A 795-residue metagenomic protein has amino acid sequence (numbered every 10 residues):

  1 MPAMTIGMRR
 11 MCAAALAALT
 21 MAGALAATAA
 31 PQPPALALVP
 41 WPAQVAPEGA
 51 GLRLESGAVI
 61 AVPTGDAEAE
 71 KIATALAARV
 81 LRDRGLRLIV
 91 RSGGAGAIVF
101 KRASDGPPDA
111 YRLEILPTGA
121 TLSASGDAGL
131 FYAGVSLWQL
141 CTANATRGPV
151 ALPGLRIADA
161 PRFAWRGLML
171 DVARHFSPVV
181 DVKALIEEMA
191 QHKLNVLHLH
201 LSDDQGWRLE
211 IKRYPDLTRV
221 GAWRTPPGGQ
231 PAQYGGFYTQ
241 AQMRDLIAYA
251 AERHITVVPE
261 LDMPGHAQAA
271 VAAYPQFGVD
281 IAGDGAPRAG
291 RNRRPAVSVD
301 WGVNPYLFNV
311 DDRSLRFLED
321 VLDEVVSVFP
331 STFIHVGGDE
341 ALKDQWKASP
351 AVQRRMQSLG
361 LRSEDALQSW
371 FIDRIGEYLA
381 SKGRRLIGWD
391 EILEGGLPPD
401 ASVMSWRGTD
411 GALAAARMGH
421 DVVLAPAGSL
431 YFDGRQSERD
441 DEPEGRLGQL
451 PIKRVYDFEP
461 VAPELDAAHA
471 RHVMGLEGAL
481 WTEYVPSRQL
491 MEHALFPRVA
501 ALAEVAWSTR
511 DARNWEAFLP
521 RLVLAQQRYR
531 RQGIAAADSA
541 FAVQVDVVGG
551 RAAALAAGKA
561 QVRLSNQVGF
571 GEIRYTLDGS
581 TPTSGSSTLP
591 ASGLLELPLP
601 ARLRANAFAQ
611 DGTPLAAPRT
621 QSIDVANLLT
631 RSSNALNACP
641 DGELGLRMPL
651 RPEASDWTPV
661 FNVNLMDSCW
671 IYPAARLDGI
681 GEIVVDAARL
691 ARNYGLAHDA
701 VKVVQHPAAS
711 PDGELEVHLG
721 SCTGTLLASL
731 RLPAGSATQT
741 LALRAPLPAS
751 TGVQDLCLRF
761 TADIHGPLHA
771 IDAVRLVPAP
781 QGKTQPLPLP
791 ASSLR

Functional and structural regions predicted by a protein language model:
P2-A15: Bacterial N-terminal signal peptides that target proteins for export
A13-A24: Bacterial N-terminal signal peptides
A29, A61, R513-L650, A691-L696 (+1 more regions): Short, compositionally stereotyped local motifs that mark structural "simplifiers"
A30-W165, L490, L502, A506-Q532: Contiguous, structured surface segment used for ligand recognition
G106-F333, R374, Y378, E477-L480: Feature activates predominantly on carbohydrate-active enzymes
A296-D400, W406-A414, M418: Active-site neighborhood of glycoside hydrolase catalytic domains
L386-A401, R407-A560: Flexible, acidic glycine-rich loops studded with aromatic residues
P618-R795: Extracytoplasmic
